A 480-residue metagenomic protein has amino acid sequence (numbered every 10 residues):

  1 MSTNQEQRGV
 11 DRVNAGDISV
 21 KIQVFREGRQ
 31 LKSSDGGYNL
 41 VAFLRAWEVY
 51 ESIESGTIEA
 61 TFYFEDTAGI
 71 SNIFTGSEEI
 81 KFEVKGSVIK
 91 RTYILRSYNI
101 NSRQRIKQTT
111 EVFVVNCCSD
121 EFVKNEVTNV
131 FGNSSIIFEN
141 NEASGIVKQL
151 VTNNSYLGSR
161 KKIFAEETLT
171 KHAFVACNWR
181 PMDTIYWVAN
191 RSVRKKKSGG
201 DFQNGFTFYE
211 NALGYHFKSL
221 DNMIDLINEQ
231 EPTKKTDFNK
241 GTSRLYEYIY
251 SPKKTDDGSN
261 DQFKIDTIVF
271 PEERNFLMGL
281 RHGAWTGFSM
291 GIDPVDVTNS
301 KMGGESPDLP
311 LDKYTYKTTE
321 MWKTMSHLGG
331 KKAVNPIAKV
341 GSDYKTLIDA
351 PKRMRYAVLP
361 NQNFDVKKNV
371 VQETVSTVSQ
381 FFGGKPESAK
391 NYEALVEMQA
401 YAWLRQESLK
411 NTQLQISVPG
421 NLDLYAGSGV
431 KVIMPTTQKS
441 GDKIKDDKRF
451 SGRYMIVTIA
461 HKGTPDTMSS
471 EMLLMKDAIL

Functional and structural regions predicted by a protein language model:
M1-K85, F113-K124, F164, S342-T346 (+1 more regions): Juxtamembrane "anchor/assembly" segments of surface/extracellular structural proteins
V41-A46, I94-S102, L245, I456: A structural signal for short, hydrophobic beta-strand segments that form beta-sheets in beta-rich/all-beta domains
E48, N101-Q108, T236, G463: Short, surface-exposed linear segments at secondary-structure transitions and domain or protein termini
G69-K162, A173-F174, A189, V193 (+2 more regions): Surface-exposed cap/loop segments at beta↔alpha junctions
V112, I163-W322: Short beta-strand-centered interaction patches in the first periplasmic/extracellular domains of large envelope
E126, K197-D201, S440: Short, solvent-exposed secondary-structure capping/transition elements
A143, C177-P181, G199-F202, F208-E210 (+3 more regions): Active-site-proximal structural scaffolding
S243-G420: Charged, gly/pro-rich, cysteine-poor intrinsically disordered low-complexity regions
